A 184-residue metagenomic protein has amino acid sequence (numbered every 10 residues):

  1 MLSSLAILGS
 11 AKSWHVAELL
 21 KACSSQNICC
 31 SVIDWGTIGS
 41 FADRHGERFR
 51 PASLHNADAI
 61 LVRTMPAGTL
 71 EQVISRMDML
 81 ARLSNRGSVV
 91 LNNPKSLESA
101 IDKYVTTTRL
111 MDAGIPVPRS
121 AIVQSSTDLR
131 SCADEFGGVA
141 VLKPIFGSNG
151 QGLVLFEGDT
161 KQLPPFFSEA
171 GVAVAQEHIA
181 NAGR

Functional and structural regions predicted by a protein language model:
M1-A6: Extreme N-terminal starter segment of soluble prokaryotic enzymes
S10-R119: Conserved N-proximal alpha/beta basic substrate-recognition cap immediately N-terminal to, or forming the N-lobe
M65, S125, I145: Flexible loop residues that form catalytic and substrate-binding hotspots at small-molecule/glycan-binding clefts
G68-L70, N149, A182: Short glycine-rich, flexible loops that bind phosphorylated cofactors or substrates
V90-L91, P118, V141, V174-Q176: Structural detector of well-ordered beta-strand residues that form the stable sheet scaffold of enzyme domains
A113-G137: Rossmann-like NAD(P)H-binding beta-loop-alpha module
C132-L163: Conserved anion/nucleotide-ligand pocket segment
Q151-R184: Phosphate-binding site of ATP-dependent enzymes
